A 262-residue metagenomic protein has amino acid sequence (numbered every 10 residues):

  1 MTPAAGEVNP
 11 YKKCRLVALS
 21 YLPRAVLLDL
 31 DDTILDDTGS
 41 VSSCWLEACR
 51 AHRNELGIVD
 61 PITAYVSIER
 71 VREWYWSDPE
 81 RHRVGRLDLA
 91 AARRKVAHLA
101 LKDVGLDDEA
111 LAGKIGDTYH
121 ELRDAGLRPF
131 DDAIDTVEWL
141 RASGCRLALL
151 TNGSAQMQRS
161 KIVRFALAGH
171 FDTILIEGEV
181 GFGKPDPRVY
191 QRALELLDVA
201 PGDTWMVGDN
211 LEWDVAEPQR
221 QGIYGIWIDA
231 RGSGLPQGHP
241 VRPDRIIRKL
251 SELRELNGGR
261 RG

Functional and structural regions predicted by a protein language model:
T2-V26, T38-G39, I134, E138-A142 (+1 more regions): Asp-based, Mg2+/Mn2+-dependent phosphohydrolase catalytic module
Y11, S20-D131: N-terminal helical cap/lid subdomain that shapes the substrate entry/recognition surface in HAD-like hydrolases
